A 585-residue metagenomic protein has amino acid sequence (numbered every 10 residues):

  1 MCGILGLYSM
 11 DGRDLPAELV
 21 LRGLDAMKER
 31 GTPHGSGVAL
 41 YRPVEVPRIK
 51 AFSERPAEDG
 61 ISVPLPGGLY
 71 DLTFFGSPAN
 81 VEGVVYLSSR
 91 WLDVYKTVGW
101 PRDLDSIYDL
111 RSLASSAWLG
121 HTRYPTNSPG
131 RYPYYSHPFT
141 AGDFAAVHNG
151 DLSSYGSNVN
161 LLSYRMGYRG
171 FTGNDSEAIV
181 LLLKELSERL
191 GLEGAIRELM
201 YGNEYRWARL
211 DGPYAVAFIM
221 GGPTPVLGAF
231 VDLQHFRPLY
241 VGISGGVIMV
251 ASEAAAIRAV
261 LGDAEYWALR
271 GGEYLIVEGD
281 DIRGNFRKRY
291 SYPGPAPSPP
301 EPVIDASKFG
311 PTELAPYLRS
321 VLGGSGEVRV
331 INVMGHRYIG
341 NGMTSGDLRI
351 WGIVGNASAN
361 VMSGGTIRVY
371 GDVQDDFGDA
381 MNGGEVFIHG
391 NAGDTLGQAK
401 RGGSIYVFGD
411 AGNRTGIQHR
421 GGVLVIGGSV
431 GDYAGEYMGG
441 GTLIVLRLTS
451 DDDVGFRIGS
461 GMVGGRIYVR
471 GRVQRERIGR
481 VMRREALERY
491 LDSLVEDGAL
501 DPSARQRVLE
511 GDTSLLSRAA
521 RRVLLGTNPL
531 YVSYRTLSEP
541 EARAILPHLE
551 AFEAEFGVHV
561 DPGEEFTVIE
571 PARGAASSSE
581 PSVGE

Functional and structural regions predicted by a protein language model:
M1-S298, E585: Conserved short alpha-helical segments that host acidic/polar catalytic motifs at enzyme active sites
S291-E585: Long, distal/terminal scaffolding or interaction modules with repetitive or compositionally biased sequence
